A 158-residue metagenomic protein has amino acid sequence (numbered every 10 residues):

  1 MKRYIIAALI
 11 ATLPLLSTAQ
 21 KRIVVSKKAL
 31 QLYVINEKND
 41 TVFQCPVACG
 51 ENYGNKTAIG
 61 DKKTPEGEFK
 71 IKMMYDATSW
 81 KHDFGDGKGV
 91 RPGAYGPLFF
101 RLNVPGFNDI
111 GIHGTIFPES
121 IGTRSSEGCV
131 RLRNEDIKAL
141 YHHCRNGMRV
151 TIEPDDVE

Functional and structural regions predicted by a protein language model:
Y4-T18: Hydrophobic h-region of N-terminal signal peptides that target proteins for export in Gram-negative bacteria
Q20-I59, E66, I152-E158: Intrinsically disordered, low-complexity, Pro/Ser/Thr/Asn/Gly/Ala-rich spacer/linker segments adjacent to signal
A29-Q31, E68, F99, D109: Structural motif
F43-C45, F69, N108-I110: Short beta-strand segments
I59-K62, A77-E158: Exported/periplasmic cell-wall-interacting domains
F69-K70, V150: Generic structural signal for buried aliphatic residues
